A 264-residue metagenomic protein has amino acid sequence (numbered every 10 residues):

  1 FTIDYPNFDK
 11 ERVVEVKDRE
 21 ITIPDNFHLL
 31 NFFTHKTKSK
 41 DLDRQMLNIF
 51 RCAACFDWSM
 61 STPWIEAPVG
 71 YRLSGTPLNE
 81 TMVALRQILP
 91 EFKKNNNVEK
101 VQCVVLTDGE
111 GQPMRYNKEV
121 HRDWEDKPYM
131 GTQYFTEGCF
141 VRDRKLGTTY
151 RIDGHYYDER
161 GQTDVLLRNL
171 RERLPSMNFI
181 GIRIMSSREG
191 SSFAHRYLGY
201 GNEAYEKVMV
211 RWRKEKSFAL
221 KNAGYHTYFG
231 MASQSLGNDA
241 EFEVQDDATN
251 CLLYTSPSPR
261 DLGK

Functional and structural regions predicted by a protein language model:
F1-A54, E99-L106, M177-S187: Von Willebrand factor
A53-W64: Long, low-complexity, polar/charged, intrinsically disordered or flexibly structured peripheral segments
T62, Q87, N117: Cofactor-binding active-site loop characterized by glycine-rich and histidine/acidic residues
V69-R72, T76, A84, K94 (+2 more regions): VWA/integrin I-like adhesion module and closely mimicked acidic/polar interface patches used
N79-L89: Catalytic residues for metal-mediated phosphoryl-transfer on nucleic acids/nucleotides
Y254-D261: Conserved small/polar residues in nucleotide/adenosyl-binding loops
